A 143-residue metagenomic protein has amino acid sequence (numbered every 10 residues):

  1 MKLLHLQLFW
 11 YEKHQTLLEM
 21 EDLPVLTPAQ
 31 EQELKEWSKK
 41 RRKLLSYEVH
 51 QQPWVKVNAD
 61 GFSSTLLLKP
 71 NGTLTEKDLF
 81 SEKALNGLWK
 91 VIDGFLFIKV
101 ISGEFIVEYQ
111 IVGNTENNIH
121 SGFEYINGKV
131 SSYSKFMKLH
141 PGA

Functional and structural regions predicted by a protein language model:
M1-N86, F95-A143: Lipid interaction determinants
